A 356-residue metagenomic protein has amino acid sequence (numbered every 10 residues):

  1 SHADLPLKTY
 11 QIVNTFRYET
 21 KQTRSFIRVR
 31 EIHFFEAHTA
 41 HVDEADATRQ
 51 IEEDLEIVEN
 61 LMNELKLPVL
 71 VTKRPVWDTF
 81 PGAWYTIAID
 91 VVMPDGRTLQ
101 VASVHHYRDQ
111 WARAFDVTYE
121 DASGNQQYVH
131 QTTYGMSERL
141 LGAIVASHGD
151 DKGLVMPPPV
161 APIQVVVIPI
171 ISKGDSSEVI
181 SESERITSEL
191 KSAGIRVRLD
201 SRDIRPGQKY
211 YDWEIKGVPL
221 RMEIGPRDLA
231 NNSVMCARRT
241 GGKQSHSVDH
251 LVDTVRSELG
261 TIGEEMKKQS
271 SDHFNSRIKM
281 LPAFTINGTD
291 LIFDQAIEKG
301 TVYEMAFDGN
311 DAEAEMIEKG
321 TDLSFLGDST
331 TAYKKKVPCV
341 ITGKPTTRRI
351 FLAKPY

Functional and structural regions predicted by a protein language model:
S1-Y356: NTP/phosphate- and nucleic-acid-binding module
